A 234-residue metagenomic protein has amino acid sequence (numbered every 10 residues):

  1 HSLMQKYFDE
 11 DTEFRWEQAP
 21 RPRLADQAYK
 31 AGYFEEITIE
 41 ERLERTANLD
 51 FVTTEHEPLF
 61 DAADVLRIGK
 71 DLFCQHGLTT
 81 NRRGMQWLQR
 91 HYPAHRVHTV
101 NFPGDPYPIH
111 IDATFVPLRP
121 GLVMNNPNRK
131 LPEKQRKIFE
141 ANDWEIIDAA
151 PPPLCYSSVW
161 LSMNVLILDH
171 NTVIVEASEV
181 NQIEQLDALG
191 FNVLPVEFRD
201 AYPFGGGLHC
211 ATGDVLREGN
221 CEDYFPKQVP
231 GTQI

Functional and structural regions predicted by a protein language model:
H1-I234: The feature marks the mature, well-folded catalytic cores of soluble enzymes
